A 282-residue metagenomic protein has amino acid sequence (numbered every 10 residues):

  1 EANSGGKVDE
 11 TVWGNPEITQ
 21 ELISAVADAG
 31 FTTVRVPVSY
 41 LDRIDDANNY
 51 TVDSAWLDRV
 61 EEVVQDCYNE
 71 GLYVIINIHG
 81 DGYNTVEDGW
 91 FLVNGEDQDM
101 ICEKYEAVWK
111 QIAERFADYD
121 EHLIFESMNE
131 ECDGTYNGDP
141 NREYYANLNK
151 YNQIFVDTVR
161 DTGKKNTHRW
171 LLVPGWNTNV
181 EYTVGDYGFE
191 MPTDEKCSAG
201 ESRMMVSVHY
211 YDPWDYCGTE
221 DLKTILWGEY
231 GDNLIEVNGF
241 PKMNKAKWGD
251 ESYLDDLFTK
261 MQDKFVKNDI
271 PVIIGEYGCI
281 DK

Functional and structural regions predicted by a protein language model:
E1-W170, G175-T183: Active-site mouth of glycoside hydrolases
D99-W248, T259-C279: Active-site region of glycoside hydrolase catalytic domains
Y253-L254: Alpha-helical scaffold elements lining the catalytic groove of polysaccharide deacetylases
K282: Extended, alpha-helix-rich binding/interface surfaces that flank or overlap catalytic cores and mediate recognition
